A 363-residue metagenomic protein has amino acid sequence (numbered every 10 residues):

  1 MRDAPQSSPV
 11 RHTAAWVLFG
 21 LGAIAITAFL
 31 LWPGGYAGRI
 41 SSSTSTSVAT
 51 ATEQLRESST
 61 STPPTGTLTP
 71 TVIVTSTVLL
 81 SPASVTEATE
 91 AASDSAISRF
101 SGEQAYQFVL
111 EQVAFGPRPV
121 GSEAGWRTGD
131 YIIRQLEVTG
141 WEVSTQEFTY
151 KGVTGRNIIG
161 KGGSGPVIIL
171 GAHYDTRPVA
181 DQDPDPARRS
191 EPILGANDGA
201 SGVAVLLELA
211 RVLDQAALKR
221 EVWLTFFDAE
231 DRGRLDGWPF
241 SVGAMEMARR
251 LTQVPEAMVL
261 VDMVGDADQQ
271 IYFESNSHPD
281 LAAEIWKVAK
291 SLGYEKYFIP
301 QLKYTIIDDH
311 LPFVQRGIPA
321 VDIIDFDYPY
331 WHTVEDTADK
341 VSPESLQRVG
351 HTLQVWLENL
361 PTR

Functional and structural regions predicted by a protein language model:
Q6-G22: N-terminal Sec-pathway targeting helices
F29-S42: Hydrophobic single-pass membrane-insertion segments
S42-I97: Ser/Thr-rich, Proline-interspersed low-complexity disordered segments
A83-W126, T139, P329-T337: N-terminal capping segment at the start of a domain
F108-G165: A non-catalytic alpha/beta surface segment that caps or lines the substrate-entry region of metallo-dependent hydrolase
R118-V120, T149-G152, S164-P166, Y174-P178 (+4 more regions): Solvent-exposed loop/turn segments at secondary-structure junctions within structured extracellular/periplasmic domains
S190-V288, T305: Acidic/histidine-rich catalytic neighborhood of metal-dependent amide-processing enzymes
A257, D266-R363: Active-site-adjacent substrate-binding region of metalloamidase/peptidase-like peptide-processing proteins
